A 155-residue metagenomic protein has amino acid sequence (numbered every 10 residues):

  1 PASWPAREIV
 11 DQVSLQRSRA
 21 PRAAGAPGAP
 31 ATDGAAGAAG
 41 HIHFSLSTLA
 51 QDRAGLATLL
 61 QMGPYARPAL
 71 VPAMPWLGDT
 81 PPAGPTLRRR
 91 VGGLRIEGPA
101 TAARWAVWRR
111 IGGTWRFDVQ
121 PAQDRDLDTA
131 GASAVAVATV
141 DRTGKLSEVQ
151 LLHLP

Functional and structural regions predicted by a protein language model:
P1-M74: Substrate-binding cleft of secreted/luminal carbohydrate-active enzymes
A50, T114, L146: Flexible, glycine-rich phosphate/dinucleotide-binding loops and adjacent beta-alpha linkers at cofactor/substrate
Y65-T101, G144-P155: Pro/Thr/Ser/Gly-rich low-complexity, intrinsically disordered linker/stalk tracts
P99-I111: Solvent-exposed loop/turn segments flanking beta-strands in beta-repeat/beta-sandwich domains
W108-W115, R142: Change "in extracellular beta-sheet-rich domains … of secreted and cell-surface proteins" to "in beta-sheet-rich domains
R116-Q123: Short beta-strand segments within Ig-like beta-sandwich modules, predominantly Fibronectin type-III
L127-L146: Beta-strand-rich modules
